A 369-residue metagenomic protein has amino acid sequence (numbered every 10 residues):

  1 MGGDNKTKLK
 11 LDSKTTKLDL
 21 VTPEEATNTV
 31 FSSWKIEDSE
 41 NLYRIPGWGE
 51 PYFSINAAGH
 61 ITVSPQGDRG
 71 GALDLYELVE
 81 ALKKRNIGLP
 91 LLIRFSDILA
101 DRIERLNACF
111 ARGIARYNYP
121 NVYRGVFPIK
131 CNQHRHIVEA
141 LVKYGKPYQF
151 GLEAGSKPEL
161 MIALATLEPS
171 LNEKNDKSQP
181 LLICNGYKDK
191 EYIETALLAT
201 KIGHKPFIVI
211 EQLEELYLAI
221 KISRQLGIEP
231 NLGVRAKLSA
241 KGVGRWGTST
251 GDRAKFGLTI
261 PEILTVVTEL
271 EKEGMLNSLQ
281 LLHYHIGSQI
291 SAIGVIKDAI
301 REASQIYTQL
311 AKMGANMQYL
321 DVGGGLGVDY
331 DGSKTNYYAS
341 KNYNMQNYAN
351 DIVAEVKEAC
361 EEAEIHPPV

Functional and structural regions predicted by a protein language model:
G2-D4, K8, F31, D38 (+1 more regions): Active-site anion/phosphate-binding pocket segments in diverse small-molecule metabolic enzymes
G2-G88: Conserved, well-structured core domains of diverse proteins
E50, I55-Q133: Low-complexity, highly charged intrinsically disordered N-terminal segments that act as targeting/localization
L78-I87, L281-G287, L326-N336: A short small-residue
L89, A115-P120, M313-Y319, E362-P368: Flexible, glycine/charged-enriched surface loops at secondary-structure junctions
D97-R105, T265, E302, D351: A non-catalytic, amphipathic alpha-helix used as a structural packing/dimerization or gating element in enzyme scaffolds
P120-Y319, V328, N342-N344: Active-site-proximal beta-alpha core segment in soluble small-molecule metabolic enzymes
